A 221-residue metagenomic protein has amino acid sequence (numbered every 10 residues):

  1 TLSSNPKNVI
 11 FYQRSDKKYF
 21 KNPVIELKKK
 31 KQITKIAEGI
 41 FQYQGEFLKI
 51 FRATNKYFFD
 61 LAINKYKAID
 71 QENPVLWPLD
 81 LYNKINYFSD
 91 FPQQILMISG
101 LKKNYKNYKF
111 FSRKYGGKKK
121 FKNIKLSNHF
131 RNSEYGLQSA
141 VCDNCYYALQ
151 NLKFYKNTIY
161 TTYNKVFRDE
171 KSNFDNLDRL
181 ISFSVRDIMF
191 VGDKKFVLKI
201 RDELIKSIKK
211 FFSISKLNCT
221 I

Functional and structural regions predicted by a protein language model:
T1-I221: TRNA-recognition modules of translation machinery and tRNA-sensing kinases, especially anticodon-binding
